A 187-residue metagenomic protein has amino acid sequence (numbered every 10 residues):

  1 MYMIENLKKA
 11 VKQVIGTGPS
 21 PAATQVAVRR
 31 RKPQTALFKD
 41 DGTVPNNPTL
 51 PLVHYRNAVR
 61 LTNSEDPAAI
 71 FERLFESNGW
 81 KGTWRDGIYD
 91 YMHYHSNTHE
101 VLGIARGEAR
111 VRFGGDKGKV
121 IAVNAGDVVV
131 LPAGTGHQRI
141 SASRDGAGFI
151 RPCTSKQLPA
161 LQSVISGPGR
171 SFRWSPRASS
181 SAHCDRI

Functional and structural regions predicted by a protein language model:
Y2-M92: A short, N-terminal "cap"/entry segment at the start of jelly-roll beta-barrel domains of the cupin/DSBH fold
W80-K81, G87, R106-E108, G114-D116: Double-stranded beta-helix
G87-V101, D116-K117, N124: A short beta-loop-beta micro-motif enriched in histidine and acidic residues
H95-R112, V130: Short, conserved beta-strand element in jelly-roll/cupin
V111-R112, K119-I121, Q138-R139: Short, solvent-exposed loop/turn segments at secondary-structure junctions
V123-S143, C153: Conserved metal-binding segment of the jelly-roll/cupin
I140-I187: Double-stranded beta-helix
